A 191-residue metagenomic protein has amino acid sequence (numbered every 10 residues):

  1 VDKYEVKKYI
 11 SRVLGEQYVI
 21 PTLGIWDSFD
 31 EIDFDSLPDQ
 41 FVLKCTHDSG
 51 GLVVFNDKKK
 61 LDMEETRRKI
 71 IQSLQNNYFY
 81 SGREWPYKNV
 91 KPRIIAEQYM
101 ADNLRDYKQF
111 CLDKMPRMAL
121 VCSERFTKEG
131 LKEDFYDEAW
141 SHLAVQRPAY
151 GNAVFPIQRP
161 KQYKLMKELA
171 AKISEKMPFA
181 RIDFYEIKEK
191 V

Functional and structural regions predicted by a protein language model:
V1-P86, R93: A conserved helix-loop-beta module that forms one wall/lid of the active-site cleft in ATP-utilizing catalytic domains
D2-K7, N103-L104, K167: Conserved glycosyltransferase catalytic-site signature
Y9, I95, D106, L169-A170: Short, hydrophobic/aromatic alpha-helical segments in well-folded domains
W26, H47, Q98-M100, C111-D113 (+1 more regions): Short, flexible loop/turn elements at secondary-structure junctions
L37, E64-Y150: Phosphate-binding site of ATP-dependent enzymes
F41-K44, Q109-C111, F184, K190-V191: A short beta-strand motif that forms the metal-chelation/ATP-contact edge of phosphoryl-transfer active sites
N89-V90, E133-E189: A long amphipathic alpha-helix within ATP-dependent nucleotide-binding catalytic cores
